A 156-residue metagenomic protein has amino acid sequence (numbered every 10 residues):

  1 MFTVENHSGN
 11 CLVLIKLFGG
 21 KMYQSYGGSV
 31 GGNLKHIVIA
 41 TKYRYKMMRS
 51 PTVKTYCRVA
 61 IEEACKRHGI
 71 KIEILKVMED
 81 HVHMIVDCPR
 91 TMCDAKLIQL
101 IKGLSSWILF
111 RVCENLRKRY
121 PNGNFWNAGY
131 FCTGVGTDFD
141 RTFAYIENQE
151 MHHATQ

Functional and structural regions predicted by a protein language model:
M1-Q156: Charge-rich, low-complexity N-terminal segments
